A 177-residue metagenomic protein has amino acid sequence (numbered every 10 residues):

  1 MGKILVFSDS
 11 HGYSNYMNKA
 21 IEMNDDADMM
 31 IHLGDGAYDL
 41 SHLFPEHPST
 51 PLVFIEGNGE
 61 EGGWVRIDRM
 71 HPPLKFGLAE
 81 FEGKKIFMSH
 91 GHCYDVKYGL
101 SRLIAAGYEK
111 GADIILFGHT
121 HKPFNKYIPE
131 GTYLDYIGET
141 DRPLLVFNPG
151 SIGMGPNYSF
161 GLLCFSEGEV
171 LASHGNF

Functional and structural regions predicted by a protein language model:
M1-T50, I67-L74, N157-S159, F165-E167 (+1 more regions): N-terminal active-site segment of His-dependent metallophosphoesterases
V6-S8, M29-D35, V53-N58, F87-H90 (+2 more regions): Active-site neighborhood of phospho(di)ester-bond hydrolases with catalytic His/Asp-centered motifs
H11-N15, A37-S41, G59-W64, C93-Y98 (+2 more regions): Active-site environment of divalent metal-dependent phosphoester hydrolases
G12-E22, M88, C93-G107: Pre-active-site segment of Zn-dependent metallo-hydrolases
P48-L52, D141-L144: A short helix->loop->beta-strand "cap" motif at the edges of active sites that frequently abuts
V53-G57, E61-Y98: Helix-adjacent hinge/juxtasegments
K75-G83, N125-E139: Short acidic-hydrophobic surface loop/beta-edge motif
E82, A105-K110, L134-F177: Binuclear metal-dependent phosphoesterase catalytic core
